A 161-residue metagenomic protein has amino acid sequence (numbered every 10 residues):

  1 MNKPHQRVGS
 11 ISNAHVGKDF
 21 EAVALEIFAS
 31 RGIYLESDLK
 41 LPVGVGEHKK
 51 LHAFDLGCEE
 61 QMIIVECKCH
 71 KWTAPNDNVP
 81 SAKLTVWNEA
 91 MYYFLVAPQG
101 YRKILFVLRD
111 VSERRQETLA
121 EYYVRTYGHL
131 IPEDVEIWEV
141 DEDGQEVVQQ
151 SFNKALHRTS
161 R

Functional and structural regions predicted by a protein language model:
M1-V43: Acidic-basic catalytic patches of nuclease active cores, encompassing PD-(D/E)XK and other metal-cofactor nuclease
N2-P4, I63, R161: Conserved catalytic or regulatory cores that recognize and/or transform ribose-phosphate-containing ligands
S10-H15, D19-E26, R102, Y122-R161: Charged, structured surface patches that assemble and position nucleic-acid processing machinery
I27, L39, K49-L51, P75 (+2 more regions): Catalytic phosphate/metal-binding cores of nucleic-acid and nucleotide-processing enzymes, i.e., regions that mediate
L39-L41, F106-V111, W138-D143: Acidic carboxylate-rich catalytic motifs and surrounding loops in phosphoryl-/glycosyl-chemistry enzymes
P42-K49, S112-R114: Acidic-and-aromatic substrate-binding clefts and catalytic sites of carbohydrate-active enzymes
H52-H70: Active-site beta-strand-loop-beta-strand hairpin of nuclease catalytic cores that positions key catalytic residues
K68-T126: Catalytic cores of nucleic-acid endonucleases
